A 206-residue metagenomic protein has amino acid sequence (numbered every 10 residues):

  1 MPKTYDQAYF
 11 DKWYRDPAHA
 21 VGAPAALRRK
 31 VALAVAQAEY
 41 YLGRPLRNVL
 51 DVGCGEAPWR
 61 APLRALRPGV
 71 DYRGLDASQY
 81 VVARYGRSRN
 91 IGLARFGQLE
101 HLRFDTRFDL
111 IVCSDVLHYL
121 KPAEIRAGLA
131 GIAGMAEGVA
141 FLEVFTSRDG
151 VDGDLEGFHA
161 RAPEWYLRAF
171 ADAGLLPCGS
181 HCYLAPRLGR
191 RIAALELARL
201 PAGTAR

Functional and structural regions predicted by a protein language model:
M1-F104, L120-R206: Class I (Rossmann-like) S-adenosyl-L-methionine-dependent methyltransferase catalytic domain, capturing the SAM-binding
V112: A conserved beta-strand element that flanks and buttresses the S-adenosyl-L-methionine
D115-Y119: Short catalytic micro-motifs in class I SAM-dependent methyltransferases
